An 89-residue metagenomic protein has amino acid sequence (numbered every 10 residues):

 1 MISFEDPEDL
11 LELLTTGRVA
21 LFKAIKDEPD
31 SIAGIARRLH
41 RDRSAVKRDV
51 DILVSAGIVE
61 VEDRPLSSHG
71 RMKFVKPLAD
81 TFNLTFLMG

Functional and structural regions predicted by a protein language model:
M1-V19: Short alpha-helical segments that sit at the start of domains
L11-T15, S31, E62-G89: Short, cationic-aromatic polyanion-contact patches
I25-P29: Short helix-to-turn junction characteristic of helix-turn-helix DNA-binding domains, especially the helix
G34-R38, L53: A short acidic, leucine-rich amphipathic alpha-helix
D49: Residues within the DNA-recognition helix of helix-turn-helix
G57: Glycine-centered, phosphate/nucleic-acid-interacting loop/turn motifs that mediate DNA/RNA or nucleotide
